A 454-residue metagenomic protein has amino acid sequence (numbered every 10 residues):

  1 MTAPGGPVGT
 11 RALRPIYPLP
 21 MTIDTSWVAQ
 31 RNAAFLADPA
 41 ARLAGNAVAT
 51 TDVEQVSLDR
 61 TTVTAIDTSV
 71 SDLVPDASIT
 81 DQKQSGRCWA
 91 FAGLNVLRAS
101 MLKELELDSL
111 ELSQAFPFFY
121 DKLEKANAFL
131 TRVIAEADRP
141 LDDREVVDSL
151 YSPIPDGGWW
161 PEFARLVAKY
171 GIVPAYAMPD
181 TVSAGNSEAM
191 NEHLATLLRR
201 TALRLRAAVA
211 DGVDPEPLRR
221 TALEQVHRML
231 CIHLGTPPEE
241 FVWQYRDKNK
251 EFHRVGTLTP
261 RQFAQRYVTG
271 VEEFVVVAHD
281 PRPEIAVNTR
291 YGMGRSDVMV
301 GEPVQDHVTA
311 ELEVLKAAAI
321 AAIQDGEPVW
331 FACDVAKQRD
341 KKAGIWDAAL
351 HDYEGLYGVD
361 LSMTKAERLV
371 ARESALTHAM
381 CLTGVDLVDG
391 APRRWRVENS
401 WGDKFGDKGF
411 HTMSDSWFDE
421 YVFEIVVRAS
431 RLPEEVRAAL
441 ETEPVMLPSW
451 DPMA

Functional and structural regions predicted by a protein language model:
M1-P20: N-terminal amphipathic/basic-hydrophobic helices that include classical n-h-c signal peptides and signal-anchor
P20-A77: N-terminal regions that are enriched for targeting/export leaders and immediately downstream pro/stem segments
A65-V329, F405-D407: Active-site nucleophile-adjacent alpha helix/oxyanion-hole segment immediately C-terminal to the catalytic cysteine
C88, V167, V370-G402: Catalytic nucleophile-His microenvironment captured as a short glycine-rich beta-strand/loop that brackets
F116-F118, V329-A332, C381, R396: Structural recognition of the beta-strand scaffold that forms the well-ordered cores of secreted hydrolase catalytic
Y120, A332-D334, V385, S400 (+1 more regions): Structured loops at beta-to-helix junctions and adjacent beta-edge loops in soluble globular domains
E302-T377: Long, positively charged binding patches that form subdomain-scale interaction surfaces for polyanionic ligands
V388, R393-A454: Conserved catalytic-core surface of thiol
